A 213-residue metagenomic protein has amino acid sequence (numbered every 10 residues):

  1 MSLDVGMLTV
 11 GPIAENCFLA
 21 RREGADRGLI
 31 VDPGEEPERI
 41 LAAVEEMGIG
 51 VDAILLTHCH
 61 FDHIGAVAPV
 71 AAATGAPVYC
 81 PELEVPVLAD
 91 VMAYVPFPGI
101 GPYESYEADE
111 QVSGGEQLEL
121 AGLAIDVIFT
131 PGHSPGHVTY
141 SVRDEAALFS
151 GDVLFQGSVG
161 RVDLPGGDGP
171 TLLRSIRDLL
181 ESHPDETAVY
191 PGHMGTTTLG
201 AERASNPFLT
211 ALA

Functional and structural regions predicted by a protein language model:
S2-M47, T139-G151: Conserved beta-strand hairpin/beta-sheet module of binuclear metal-dependent hydrolase folds, prominently
L8-V10, G101, E107-D109, F129-P131: Short Gly/Pro-enriched turn/cap motifs at secondary-structure boundaries
I13-A14, E36, H60, E84 (+6 more regions): A generic "binding-loop/recognition-motif" signal
A20, T57, T130: Conserved S/T- and glycine-rich ATP-binding loop of Class I adenylate-forming
L29, L55, V78, L148-F149 (+1 more regions): Residue-level marker for buried hydrophobic side chains located in beta-strands that build the well-ordered beta-sheet
L29-V31, A53-L55, V127-F129: Short catalytic-loop micro-motif centered on adjacent basic/acidic residues
E35-E119, L123, A204-L212: Active-site HxH/HxHxD metal-binding segment of metal-dependent hydrolases
I49, A93-F97, A124-F129, S134-A213: Metallo-beta-lactamase
